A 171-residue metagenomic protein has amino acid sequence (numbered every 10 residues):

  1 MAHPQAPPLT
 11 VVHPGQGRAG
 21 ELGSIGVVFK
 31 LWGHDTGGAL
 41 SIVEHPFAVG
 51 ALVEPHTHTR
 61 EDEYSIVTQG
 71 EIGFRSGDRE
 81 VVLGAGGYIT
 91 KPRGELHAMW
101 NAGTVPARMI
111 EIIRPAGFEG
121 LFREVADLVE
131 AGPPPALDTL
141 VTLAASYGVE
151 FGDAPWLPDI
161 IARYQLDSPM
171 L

Functional and structural regions predicted by a protein language model:
M1-L40, P134-L171: A short, N-terminal "cap"/entry segment at the start of jelly-roll beta-barrel domains of the cupin/DSBH fold
V11-H13, Y64, D78-L96: Short acidic-glycine-tyrosine-enriched beta hairpin
V28-F29, V43-H58: Conserved short histidine dyad/triad with adjacent acidic residue
A48-G50, A85-G86, G94, T104: Tight coil/turn sites that cap or link beta-strands
A51, T59, I72, E80 (+1 more regions): Hydrophobic small-molecule pocket/channel-lining residues, especially in calycin-type beta-barrels
A51-V53, S65, G70-R75, Y88-I89: Short beta-strand segments in beta-sandwich/barrel cores
G73, R93-E119: Ligand-binding loop in jelly-roll beta-barrel domains
R108, E119-P133: A hydrophobic, small-residue-rich beta->alpha segment in the mid-to-C-terminal subdomain of diverse proteins
